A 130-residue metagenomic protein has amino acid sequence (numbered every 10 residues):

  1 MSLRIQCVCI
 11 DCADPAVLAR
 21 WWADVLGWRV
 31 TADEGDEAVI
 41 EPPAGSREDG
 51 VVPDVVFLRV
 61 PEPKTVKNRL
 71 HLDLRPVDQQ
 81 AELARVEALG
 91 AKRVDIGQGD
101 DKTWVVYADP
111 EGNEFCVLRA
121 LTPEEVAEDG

Functional and structural regions predicted by a protein language model:
S2, C9-P53, E82, A88 (+2 more regions): Core segments of cupin and vicinal oxygen chelate
L3, C7, A32, V39-E41 (+2 more regions): Vicinal oxygen chelate
I5-C12, P53, V60-A81, R85 (+1 more regions): Vicinal oxygen chelate
A13-D14, P43-G45, V77, P110 (+1 more regions): Short loop segments at secondary-structure junctions
L18-R20, G50, T65-K67, E82-A84 (+3 more regions): Short acidic, gly/pro-rich beta-turn/loop elements at beta-sheet edges and active-site/ligand-binding grooves
E41-P43, L58, R75: A structural detector for beta-sheet-dominated domains
P43-D49, E62-T65, G112: Acidic pyrophosphate-coordinating catalytic loop
